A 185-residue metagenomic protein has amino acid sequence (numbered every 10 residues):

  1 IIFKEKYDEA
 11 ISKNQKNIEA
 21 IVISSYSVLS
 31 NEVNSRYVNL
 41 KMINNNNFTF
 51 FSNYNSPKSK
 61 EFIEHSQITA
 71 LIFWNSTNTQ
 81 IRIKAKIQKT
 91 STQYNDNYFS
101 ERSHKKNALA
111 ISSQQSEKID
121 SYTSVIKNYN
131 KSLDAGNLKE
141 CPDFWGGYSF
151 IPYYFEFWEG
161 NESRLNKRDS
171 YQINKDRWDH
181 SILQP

Functional and structural regions predicted by a protein language model:
I1-P185: Binding-site signature for planar aromatic cofactors or substrates
